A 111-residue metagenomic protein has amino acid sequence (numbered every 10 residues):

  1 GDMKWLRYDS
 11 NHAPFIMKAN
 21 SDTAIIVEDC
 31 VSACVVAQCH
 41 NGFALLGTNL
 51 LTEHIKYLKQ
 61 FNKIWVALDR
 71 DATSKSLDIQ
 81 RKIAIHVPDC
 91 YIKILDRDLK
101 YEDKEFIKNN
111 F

Functional and structural regions predicted by a protein language model:
G1-F61: Phosphate-handling DNA/RNA-contact segment within nucleic-acid enzymes
A24-I26, L58-D71, L77-F111: Replication-associated primase and helicase/ATPase modules
A33, T73-S74: Short, active-site-adjacent cap segments at secondary-structure transitions
